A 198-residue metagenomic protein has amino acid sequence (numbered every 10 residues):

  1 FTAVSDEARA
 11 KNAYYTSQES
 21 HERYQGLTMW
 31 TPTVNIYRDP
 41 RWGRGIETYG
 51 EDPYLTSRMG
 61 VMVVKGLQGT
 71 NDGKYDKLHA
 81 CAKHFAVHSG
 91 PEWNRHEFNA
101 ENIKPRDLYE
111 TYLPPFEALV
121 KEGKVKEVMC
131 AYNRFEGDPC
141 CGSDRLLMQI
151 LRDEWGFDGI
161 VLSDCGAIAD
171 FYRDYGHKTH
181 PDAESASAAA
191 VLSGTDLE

Functional and structural regions predicted by a protein language model:
F1-E198: Glycoside hydrolase catalytic-domain context in secreted enzymes
